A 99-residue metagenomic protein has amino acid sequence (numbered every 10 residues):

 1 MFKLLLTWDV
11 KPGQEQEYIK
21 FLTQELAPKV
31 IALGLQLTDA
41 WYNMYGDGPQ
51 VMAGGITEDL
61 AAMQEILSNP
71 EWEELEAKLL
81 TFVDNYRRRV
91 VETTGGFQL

Functional and structural regions predicted by a protein language model:
F2-W8: Active-site-flanking beta-strand signature of metal-NTP-handling nucleotidyl enzymes and homologous cyclase-like
D9-F21: Short, surface-exposed ligand-recognition loops at beta-strand->loop->(often short) alpha-helix junctions that present
Q14, A61-M63, G96: Residue-level signal for secondary-structure boundary sites
K20-T38, I56-V91: An amphipathic, aromatic/His-enriched active-site/gating alpha helix that lines ligand/cofactor pockets
A40-N43: Short, solvent-exposed loop/turn elements at beta->coil junctions and helix N-caps that rim active or binding pockets
Y45-P49: Short acidic/glycine-enriched loop/turn segments that link adjacent beta-strands
V91-L99: Short, low-order "capping/linker" segments at domain edges
